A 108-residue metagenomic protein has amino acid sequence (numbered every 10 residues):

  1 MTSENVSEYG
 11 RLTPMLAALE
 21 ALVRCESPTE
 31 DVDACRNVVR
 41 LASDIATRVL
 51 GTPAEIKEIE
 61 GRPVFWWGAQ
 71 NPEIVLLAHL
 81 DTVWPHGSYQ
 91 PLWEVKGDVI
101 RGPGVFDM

Functional and structural regions predicted by a protein language model:
T2-G104: Acidic/His- and Gly-rich active-site-bordering loop/insert found across diverse amide/peptide-bond hydrolases
M108: DPxDG-like acidic metal-binding loop motif
